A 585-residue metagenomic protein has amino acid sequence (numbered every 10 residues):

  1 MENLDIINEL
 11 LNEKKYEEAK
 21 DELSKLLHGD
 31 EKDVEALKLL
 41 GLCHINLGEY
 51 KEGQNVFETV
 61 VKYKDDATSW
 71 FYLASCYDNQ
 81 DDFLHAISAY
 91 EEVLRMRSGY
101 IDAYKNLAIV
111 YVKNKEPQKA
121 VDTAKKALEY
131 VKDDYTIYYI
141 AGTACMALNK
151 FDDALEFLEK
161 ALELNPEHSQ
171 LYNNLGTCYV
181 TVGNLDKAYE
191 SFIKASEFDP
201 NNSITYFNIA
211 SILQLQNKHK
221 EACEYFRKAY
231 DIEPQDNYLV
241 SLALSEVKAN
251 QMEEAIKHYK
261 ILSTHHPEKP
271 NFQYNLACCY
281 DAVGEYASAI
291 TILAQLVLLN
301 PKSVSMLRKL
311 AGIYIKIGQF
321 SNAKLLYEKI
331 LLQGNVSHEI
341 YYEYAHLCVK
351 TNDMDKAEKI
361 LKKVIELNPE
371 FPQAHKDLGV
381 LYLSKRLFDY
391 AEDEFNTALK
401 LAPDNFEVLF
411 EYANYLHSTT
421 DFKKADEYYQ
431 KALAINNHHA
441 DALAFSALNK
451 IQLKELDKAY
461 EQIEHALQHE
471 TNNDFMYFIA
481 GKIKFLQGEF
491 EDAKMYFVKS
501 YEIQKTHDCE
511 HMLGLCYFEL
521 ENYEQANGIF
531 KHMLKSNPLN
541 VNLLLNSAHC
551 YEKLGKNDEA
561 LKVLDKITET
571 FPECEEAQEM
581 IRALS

Functional and structural regions predicted by a protein language model:
N12, N46, N79, K113 (+14 more regions): Register position in tetratricopeptide repeats
G29, K62-K64, M96, Y130 (+13 more regions): Structural marker of alpha-solenoid helical repeat scaffolds
E35, T68, D102, T136 (+13 more regions): Start-of-helix register in tetratricopeptide repeats
